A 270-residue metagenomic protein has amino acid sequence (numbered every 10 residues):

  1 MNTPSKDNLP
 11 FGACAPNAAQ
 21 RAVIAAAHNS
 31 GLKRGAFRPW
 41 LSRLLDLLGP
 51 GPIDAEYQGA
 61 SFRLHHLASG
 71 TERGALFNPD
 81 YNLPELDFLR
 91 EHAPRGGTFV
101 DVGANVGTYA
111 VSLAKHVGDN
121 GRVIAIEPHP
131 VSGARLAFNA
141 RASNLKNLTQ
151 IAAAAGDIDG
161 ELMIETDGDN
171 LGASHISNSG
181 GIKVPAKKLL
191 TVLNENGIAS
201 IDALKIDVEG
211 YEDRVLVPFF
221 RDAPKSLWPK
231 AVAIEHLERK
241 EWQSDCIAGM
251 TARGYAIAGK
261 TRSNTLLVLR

Functional and structural regions predicted by a protein language model:
M1-R270: Phosphate/nucleotide-binding beta-alpha loop and adjacent structural elements of enzyme active sites
